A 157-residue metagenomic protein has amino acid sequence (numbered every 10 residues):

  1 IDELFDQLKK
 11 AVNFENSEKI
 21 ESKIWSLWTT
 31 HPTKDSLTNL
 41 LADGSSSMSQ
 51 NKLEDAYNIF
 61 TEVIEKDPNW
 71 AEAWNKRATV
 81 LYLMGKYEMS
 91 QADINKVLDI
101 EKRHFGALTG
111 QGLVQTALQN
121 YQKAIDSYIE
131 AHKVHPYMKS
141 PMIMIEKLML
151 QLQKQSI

Functional and structural regions predicted by a protein language model:
I1-T38: N-terminal leader/linker segments that initiate helical-solenoid repeat arrays
D6-V12, Q119-L150: TPR/TPR-like (Sel1-like) alpha-helical repeat modules
A11, W28-H31, D67, E101 (+1 more regions): Alpha-helical junction/boundary sensor with strong preference for TPR arrays
E15-E18, P32, F105-G106, H135-K147 (+1 more regions): Boundary/linker segments of alpha-helical solenoid repeat arrays
T30, S49, L83, A117-L118 (+1 more regions): Register position in tetratricopeptide repeats
K34-G106: Alpha-helical adaptor scaffolds
